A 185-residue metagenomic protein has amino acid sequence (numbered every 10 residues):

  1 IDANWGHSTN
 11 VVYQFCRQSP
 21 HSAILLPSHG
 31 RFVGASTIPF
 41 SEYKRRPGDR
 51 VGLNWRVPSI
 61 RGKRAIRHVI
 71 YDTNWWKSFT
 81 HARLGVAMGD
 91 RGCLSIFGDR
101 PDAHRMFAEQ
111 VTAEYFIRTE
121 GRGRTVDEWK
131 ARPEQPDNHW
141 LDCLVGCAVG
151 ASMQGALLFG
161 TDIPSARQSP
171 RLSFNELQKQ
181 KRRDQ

Functional and structural regions predicted by a protein language model:
I1-G123, L157, R167-Q185: Mg2+-dependent endonuclease catalytic cores in nucleic-acid-processing enzymes, primarily RNase H-like
M106-F159: Extracellular low-complexity, Gly/Ser/Thr-rich intrinsically disordered linkers and protease-sensitive activation/hinge
T161-S165: Short, Lys/Arg-enriched, Gly/Pro-containing loop segments at transmembrane-helix junctions of multi-pass membrane
